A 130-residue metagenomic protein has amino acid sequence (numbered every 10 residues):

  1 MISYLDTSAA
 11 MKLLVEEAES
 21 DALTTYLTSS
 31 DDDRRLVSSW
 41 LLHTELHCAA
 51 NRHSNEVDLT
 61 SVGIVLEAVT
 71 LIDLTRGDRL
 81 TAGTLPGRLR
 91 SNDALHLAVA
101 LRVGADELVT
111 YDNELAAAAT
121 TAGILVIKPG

Functional and structural regions predicted by a protein language model:
M1-I2, H43, A68, V99-G130: Acidic, PIN/NYN-like endoribonuclease modules and their adjacent C-terminal/linker elements
M1-S38, N51-S61, A122-G130: Short, well-structured N-terminal submotif of metal-dependent ribonuclease cores
L5, V37-S38, D73, S91-A94 (+1 more regions): Short beta-strand scaffold positions
S8-M11, H47, L66, G83 (+1 more regions): Amphipathic alpha-helical segments within well-ordered protein domains
A10, L42, D78, H96 (+1 more regions): Alpha-helix capping/helix-boundary segments
A22, E45, T81, A117-A118: Phosphate- and divalent-cation-binding pockets in alpha/beta enzyme and binding domains that engage nucleotide-derived
V37-W40, L46: Substrate-recognition element of Asp-dependent hydrolases with the DxDx(T/V) motif
V65-G87: Acidic catalytic patch
